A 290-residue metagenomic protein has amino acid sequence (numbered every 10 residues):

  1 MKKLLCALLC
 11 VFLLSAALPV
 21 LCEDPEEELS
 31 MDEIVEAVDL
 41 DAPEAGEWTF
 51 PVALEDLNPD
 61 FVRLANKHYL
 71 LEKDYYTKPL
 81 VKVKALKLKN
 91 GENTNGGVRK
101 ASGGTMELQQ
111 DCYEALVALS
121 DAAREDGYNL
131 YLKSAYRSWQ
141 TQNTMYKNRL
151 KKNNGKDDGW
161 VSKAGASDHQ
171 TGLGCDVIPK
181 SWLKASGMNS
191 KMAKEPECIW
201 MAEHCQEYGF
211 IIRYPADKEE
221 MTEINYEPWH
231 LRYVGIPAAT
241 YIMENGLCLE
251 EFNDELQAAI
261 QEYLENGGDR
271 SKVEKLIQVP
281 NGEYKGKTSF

Functional and structural regions predicted by a protein language model:
K2-K3, H204: Intrinsic low-complexity, intrinsically disordered segments enriched in polar/basic residues
K3-C22: Sec-dependent N-terminal signal peptides of Gram-positive bacterial secreted proteins and lipoproteins
C22-A135, W139-F290: Extracytoplasmic cell-surface/polysaccharide-interacting catalytic and binding patches
